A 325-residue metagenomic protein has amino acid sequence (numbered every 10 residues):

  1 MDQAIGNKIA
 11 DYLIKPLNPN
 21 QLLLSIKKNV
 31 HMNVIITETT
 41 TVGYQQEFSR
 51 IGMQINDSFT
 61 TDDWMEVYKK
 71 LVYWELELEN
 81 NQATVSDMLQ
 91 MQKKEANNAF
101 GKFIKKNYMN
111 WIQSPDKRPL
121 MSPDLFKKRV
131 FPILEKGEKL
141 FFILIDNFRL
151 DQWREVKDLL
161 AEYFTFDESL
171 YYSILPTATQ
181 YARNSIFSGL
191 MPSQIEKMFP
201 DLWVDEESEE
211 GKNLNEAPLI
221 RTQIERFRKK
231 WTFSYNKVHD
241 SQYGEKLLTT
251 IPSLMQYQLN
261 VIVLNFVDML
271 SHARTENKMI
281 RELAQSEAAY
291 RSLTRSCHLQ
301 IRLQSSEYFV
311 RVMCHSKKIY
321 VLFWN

Functional and structural regions predicted by a protein language model:
M1-D11, L24: Alpha4 helix (beta4-alpha4-beta5 surface) of REC/receiver domains from two-component response regulators
L17-I26: C-terminal output helix
K27-T40: The C-terminal output helix
Q46-I51, Q113-K136, L150-H239: Active-site nucleophile/metal-coordination loop of metallo-enzymes that catalyze phosphate/sulfate and related
F59-M109: Low-complexity, highly charged intrinsically disordered N-terminal segments that act as targeting/localization
G137-V156, I186, L259-L264, L293-I319 (+1 more regions): Beta-strand elements within well-structured catalytic alpha/beta cores of enzymes that handle phosphate/sulfate esters
Y257, V261-S292: Active-site His/acidic residue clusters
